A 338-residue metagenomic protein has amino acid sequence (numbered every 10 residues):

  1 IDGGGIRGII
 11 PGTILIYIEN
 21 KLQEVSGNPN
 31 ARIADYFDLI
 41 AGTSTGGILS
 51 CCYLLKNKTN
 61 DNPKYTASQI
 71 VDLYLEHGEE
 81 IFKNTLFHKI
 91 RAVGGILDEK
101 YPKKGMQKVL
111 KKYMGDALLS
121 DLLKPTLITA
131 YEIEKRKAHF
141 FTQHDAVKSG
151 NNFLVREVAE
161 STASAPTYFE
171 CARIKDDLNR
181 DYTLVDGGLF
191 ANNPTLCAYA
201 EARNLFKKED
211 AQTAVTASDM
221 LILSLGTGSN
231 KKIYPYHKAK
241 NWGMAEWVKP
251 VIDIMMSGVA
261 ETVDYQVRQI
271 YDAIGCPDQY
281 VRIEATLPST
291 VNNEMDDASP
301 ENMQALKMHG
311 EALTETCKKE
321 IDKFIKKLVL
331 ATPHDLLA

Functional and structural regions predicted by a protein language model:
I1-A338: Conserved catalytic cores and adjacent C-terminal regulatory segments of lipid-metabolizing esterases/lipases
